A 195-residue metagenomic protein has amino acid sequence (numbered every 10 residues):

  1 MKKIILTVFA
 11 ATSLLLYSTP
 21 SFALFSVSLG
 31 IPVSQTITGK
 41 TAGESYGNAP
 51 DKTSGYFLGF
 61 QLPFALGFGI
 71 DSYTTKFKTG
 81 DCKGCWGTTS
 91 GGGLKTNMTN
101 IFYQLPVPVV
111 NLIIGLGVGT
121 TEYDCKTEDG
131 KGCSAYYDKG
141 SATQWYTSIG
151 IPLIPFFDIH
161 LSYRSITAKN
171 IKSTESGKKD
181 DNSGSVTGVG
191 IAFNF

Functional and structural regions predicted by a protein language model:
M1-V8: Bacterial N-terminal signal peptides that target proteins for export
A11-T12: Repetitive helical segments and hydrophobic/amphipathic motifs
A23-G39: Short N-terminal segments immediately surrounding and downstream of signal-peptide cleavage
I31, Q35, Y56-K131, D138-T147 (+3 more regions): Gram-negative (and chloroplast) outer-membrane scaffold detector with strong preference for beta-barrel transmembrane
S34-Y56, A135-K139, K169-I171, S176 (+1 more regions): Surface-exposed strand-loop-strand hairpins of Gram-negative outer-membrane beta-barrel proteins
T121, I166-A168: Short coil/turn motifs at secondary-structure junctions
D158-Y163: Conserved active-site loop/cleft motifs that coordinate metal ions or position small ligands
